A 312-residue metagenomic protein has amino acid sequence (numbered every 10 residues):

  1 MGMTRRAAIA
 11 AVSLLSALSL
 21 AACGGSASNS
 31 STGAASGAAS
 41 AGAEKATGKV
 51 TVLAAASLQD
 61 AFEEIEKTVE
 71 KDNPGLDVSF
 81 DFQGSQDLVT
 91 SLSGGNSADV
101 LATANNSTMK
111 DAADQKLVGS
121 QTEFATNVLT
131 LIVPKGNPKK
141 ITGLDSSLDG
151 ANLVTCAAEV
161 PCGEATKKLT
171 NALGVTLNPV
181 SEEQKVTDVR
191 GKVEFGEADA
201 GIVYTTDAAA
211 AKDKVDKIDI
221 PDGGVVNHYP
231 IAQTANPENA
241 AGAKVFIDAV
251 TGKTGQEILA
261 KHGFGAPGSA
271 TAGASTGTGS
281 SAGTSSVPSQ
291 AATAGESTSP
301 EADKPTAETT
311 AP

Functional and structural regions predicted by a protein language model:
M1-A10: Bacterial Sec-dependent N-terminal signal peptides
G2, L14-S19, G24-L58, E63-K67 (+6 more regions): Exported/periplasmic ABC-transporter solute-binding proteins
V50, L76-V78, L129: Conserved beta-strand core positions
G75, S97-A98, A198: Short, high-confidence coil segments that cap the C-terminus of an alpha-helix and link into the following beta-strand
L76-V78, G119, A151, V215: A structural micro-motif
V89, G95-N105, M109-F124: Short beta-strand-centered segments that line the small-molecule binding cleft or hinge of alpha/beta clamshell
